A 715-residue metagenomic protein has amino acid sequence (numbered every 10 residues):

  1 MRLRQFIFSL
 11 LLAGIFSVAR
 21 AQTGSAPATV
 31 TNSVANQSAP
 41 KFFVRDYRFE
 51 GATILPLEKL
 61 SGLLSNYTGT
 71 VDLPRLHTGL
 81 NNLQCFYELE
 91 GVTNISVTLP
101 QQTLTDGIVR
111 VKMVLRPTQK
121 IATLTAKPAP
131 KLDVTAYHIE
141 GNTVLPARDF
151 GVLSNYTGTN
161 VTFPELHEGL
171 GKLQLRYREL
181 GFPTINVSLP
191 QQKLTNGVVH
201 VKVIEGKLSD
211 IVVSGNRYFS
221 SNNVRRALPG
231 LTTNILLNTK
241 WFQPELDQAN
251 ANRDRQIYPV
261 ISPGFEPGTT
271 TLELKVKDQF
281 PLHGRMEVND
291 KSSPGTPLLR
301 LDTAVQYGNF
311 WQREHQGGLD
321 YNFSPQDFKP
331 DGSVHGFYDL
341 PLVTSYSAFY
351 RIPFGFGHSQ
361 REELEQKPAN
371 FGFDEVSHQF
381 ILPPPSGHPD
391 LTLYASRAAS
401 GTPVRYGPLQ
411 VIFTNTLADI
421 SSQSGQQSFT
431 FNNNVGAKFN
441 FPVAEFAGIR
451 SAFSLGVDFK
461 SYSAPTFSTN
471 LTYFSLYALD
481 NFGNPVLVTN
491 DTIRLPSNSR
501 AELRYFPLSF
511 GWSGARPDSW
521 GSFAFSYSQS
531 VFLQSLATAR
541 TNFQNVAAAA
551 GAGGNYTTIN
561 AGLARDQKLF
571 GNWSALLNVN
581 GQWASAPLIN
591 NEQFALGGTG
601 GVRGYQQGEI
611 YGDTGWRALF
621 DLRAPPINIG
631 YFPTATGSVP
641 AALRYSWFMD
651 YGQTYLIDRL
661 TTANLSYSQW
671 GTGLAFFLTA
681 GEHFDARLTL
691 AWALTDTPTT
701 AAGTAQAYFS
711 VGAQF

Functional and structural regions predicted by a protein language model:
R2, Q22-S292, L298, A304 (+5 more regions): Periplasmic polypeptide-binding modules associated with outer-membrane biogenesis and secretion
I7-S17: Bacterial N-terminal signal peptides
S96, F543-F715: C-terminal transmembrane beta-barrel domains of outer membrane proteins
N238, G295-P297, L340-L342, F429-F431 (+5 more regions): Short sequence motifs at beta-strands and strand-loop junctions characteristic of Gram-negative outer-membrane
R255, T270, F280-G284, L299-L301 (+12 more regions): Outer-envelope beta-barrel architecture signal
I261, M286-D290, T303, G317-F323 (+8 more regions): Transmembrane beta-barrel strands of outer-membrane/channel proteins
V276, Y307-N309, I352-F354, P384 (+7 more regions): Residue-level signature of outer-membrane beta-barrel architecture
H283, H358-N590, Y655: Transmembrane beta-strand segments of outer-membrane beta-barrel domains in Gram-negative and organellar OMPs
